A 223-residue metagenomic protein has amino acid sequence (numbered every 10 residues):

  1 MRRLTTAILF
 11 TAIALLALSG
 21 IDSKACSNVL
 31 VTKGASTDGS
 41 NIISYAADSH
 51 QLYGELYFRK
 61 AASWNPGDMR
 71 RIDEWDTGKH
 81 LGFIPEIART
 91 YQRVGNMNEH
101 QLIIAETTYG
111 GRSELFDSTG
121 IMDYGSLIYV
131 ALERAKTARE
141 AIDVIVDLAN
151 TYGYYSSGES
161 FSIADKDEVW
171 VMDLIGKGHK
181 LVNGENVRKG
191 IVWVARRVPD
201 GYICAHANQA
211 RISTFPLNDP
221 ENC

Functional and structural regions predicted by a protein language model:
M1-L9: Bacterial N-terminal signal peptides that target proteins for export
I8-L18: Bacterial N-terminal signal peptides
S19-A25: Sec/Tat signal peptide C-region and signal peptidase I cleavage site
C26-Y124, V144-C223: A contiguous strand-loop segment
F116-D117, S126-A135: Second-shell loop/turn segments in exported
